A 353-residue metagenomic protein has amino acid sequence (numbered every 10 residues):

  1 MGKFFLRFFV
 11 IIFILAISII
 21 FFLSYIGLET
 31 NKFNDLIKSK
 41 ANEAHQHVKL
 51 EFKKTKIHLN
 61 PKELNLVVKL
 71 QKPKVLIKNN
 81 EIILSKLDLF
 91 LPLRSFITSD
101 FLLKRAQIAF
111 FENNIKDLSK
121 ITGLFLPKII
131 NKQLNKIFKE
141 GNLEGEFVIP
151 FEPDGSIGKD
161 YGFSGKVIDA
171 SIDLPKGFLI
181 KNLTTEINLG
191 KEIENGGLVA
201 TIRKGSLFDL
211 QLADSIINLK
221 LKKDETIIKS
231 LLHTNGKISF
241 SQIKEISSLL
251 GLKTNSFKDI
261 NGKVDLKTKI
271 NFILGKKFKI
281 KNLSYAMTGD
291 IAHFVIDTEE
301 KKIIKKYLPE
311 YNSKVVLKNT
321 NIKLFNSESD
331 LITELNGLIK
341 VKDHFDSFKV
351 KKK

Functional and structural regions predicted by a protein language model:
M1-A16: N-terminal Sec-pathway targeting helices
I19-I115, N135-N142, E146-E152: Terminal hydrophobic membrane-targeting helix
T30, P61-E63, N79, L174-I180 (+2 more regions): Solvent-exposed loop/turn segments connecting transmembrane beta-strands in outer-membrane beta-barrel proteins
A41, L87, A106-I172, E192 (+2 more regions): Extended amphipathic, helix-rich lipid-handling scaffolds
L50-K54, V68-L70, L84, L103 (+5 more regions): Hydrophobic residues on conserved beta-strands that form the core of alpha/beta folds
P73-E81, L174-G177, I296, H344: Short, cysteine-centered beta-strand-loop-beta hairpins and adjacent loop/turn segments enriched in charged/polar
N80-I82, S99-L102, I157-D160, G177-K181 (+3 more regions): Short glycine/proline-enriched turns and hinge-like loops at secondary-structure junctions
